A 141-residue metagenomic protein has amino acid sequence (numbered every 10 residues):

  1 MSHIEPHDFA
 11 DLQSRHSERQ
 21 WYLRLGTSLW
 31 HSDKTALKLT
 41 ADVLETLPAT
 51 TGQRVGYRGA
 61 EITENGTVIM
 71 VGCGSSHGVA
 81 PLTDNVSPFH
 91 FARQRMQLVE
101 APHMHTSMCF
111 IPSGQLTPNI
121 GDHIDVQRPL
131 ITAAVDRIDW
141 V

Functional and structural regions predicted by a protein language model:
M1-V141: Active-site anion/phosphate-binding pocket segments in diverse small-molecule metabolic enzymes
